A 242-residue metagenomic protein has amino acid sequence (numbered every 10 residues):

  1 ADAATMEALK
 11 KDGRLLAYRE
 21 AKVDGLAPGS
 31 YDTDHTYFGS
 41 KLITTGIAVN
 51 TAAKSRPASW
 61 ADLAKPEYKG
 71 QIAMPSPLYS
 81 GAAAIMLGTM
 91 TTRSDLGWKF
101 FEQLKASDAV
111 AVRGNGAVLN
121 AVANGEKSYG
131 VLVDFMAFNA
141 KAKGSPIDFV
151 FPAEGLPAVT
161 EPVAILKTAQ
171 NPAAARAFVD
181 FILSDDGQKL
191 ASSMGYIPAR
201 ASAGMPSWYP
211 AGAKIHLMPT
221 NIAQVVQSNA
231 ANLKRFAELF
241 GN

Functional and structural regions predicted by a protein language model:
A1-E126: Extracytoplasmic ligand-binding site segments that recognize negatively charged/polar headgroups
A4-A8, S128-P146: A ligand-binding cleft/hinge motif common to bilobed small-molecule-binding domains
L16-V23, T36-G39, A61, Y129 (+3 more regions): Short beta-strand->loop
P28-G29, I43-T44, E102-K105, A111-V112 (+2 more regions): Periplasmic-binding protein-like
G46-A53, G88, T160-N171, L190-A191: A bilobed periplasmic-binding-protein/Venus flytrap-type ligand-binding module shared by bacterial periplasmic
S59, F100, E161, Q170-I182 (+1 more regions): Short amphipathic alpha-helical coupling segments at ligand-binding clamshell hinges and other catalytic/signaling
G70-L78, F181-M205: Periplasmic-binding protein-like
K99, A199-N242: An extracytoplasmic/periplasmic, membrane-proximal ligand-sensing/linker region
